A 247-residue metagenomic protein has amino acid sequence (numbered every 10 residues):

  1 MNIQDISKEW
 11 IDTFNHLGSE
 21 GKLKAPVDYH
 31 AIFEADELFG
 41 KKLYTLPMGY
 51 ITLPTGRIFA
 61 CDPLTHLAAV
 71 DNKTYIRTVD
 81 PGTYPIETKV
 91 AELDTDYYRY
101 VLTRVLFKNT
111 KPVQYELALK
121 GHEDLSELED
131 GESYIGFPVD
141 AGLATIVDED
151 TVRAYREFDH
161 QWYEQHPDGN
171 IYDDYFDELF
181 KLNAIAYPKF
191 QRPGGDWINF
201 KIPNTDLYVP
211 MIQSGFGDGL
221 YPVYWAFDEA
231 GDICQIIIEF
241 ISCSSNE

Functional and structural regions predicted by a protein language model:
M1-S19, E149-E247: Acidic, proline/glycine-rich low-complexity IDRs
Q4-L182: Extended, low-hydrophobicity segments enriched in charged/polar residues
